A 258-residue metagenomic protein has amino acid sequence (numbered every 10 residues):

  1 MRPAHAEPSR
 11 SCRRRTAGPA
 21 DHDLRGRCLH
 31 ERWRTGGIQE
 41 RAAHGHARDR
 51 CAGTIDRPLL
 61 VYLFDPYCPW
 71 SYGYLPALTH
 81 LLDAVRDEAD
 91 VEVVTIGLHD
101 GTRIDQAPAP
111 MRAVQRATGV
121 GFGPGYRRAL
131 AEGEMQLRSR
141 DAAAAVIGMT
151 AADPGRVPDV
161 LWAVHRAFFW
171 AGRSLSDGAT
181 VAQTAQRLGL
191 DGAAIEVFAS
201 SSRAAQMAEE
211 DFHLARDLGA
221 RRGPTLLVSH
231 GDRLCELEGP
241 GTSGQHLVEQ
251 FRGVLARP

Functional and structural regions predicted by a protein language model:
M1-E40: Rieske [2Fe-2S] iron-sulfur-binding domain
P3, I55, R86-E88: Short, well-ordered coil/turn elements that cap or connect secondary structure elements
P3, I96, G239: Active-site donor-binding loop signature of nucleotide-sugar glycosyltransferases
A4, C68-S71: Short cysteine clusters
L29, R34-G53, A205, F212 (+1 more regions): Secretory/periplasmic and organellar redox-cofactor proteins
D56-L60: Extreme N-terminal starter segment of soluble prokaryotic enzymes
F64-Y67, L75-D83, A163-P258: C-terminal cap of thioredoxin/glutaredoxin-like
Y72-F169: Structural alpha/beta surface segment adjacent to cysteine/selenocysteine redox centers across thiol/disulfide enzymes
